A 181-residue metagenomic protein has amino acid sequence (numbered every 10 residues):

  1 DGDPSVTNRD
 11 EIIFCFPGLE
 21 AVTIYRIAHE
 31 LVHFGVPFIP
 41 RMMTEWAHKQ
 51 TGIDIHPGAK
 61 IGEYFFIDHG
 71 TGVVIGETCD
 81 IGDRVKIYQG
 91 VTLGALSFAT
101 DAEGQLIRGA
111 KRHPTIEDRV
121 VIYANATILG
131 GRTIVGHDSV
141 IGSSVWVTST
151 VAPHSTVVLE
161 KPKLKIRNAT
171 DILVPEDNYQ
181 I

Functional and structural regions predicted by a protein language model:
D1-E45, T170-I181: Terminal amphipathic alpha-helical/low-complexity segments used for targeting or macromolecular assembly
H48-K165, A169: Structural signal for interior beta-strand "rungs" in well-ordered beta-sheet cores of soluble enzyme domains
